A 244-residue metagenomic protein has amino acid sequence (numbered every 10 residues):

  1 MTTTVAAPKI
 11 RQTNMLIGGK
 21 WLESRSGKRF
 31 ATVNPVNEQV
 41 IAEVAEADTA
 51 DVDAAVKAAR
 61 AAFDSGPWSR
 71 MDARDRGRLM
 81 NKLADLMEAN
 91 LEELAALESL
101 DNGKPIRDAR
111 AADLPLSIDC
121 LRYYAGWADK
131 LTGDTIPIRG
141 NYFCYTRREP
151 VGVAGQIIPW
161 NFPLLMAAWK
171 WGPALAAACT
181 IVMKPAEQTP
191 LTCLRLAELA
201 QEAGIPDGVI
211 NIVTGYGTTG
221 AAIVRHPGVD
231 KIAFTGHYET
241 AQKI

Functional and structural regions predicted by a protein language model:
M1-V44, R78, K82, K130-I157: Terminal low-complexity tails and localization/encapsulation signals of metabolic enzymes
L16-I17, A31-N34, V40-A54, G204-V209 (+1 more regions): Histidine- and aromatic-rich ligand-binding microenvironments
G19, E38, R76, E98 (+3 more regions): Residue-level signal for inorganic ion chemistry
A31, E43, L97, D108 (+3 more regions): Conserved beta-strand positions that form and line the central face of beta-propeller blades
N34-N37, N90, N102, N161 (+2 more regions): Asparagine-centered polar/low-complexity signal
Q39-L131: Glycine-rich loop-to-alpha-helix module at the N-terminal edge of alpha/beta enzyme cores
T132-I244: Rossmann-like NAD(P) dinucleotide-binding subdomain of oxidoreductase/dehydrogenase enzymes
